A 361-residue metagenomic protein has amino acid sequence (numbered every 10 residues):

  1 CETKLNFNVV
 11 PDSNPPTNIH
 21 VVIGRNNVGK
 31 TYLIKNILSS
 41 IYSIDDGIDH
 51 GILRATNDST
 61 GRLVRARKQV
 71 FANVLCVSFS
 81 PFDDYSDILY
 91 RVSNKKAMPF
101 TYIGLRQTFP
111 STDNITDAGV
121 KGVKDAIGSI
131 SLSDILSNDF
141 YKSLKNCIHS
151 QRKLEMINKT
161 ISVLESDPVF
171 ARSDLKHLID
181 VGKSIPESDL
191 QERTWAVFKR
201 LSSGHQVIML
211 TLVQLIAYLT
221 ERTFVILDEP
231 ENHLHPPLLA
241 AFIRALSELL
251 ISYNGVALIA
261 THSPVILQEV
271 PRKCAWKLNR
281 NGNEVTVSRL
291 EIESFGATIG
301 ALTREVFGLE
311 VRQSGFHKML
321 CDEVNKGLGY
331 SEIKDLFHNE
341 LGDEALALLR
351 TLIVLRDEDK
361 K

Functional and structural regions predicted by a protein language model:
C1-S13, K68, F82-I88, I103-S203 (+1 more regions): Extended helical coiled-coil dimerization/tether regions that scaffold and oligomerize large DNA-maintenance assemblies
E2-L53, D58-R65, P186-M319: Switch/communication elements of ASCE P-loop NTPase nucleotide-binding domains
G61-S86: Conserved nucleotide-state-sensing and coupling region of NTP-binding domains
K68, N94-K96, G296: A short, structural micro-pattern
F79, M98, G104-Q107, R280: Active-site donor-binding loop signature of nucleotide-sugar glycosyltransferases
D87-P99, K273-W276: Short secondary-structure boundary/capping segments
G122-P168, H177-I179, E248, V265-Q268 (+1 more regions): RecA-like P-loop NTPase motor core
